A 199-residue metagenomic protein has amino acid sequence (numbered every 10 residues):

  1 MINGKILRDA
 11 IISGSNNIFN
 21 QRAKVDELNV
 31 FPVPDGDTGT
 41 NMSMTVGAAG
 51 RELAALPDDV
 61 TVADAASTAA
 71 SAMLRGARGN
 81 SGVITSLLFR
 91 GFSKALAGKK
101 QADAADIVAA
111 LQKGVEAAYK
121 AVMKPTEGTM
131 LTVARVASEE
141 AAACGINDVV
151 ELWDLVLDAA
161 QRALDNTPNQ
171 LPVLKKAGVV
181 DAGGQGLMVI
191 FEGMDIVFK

Functional and structural regions predicted by a protein language model:
M1-K199: N-terminal loops that bind phosphate or other acidic moieties and the adjacent beta-alpha structural core
